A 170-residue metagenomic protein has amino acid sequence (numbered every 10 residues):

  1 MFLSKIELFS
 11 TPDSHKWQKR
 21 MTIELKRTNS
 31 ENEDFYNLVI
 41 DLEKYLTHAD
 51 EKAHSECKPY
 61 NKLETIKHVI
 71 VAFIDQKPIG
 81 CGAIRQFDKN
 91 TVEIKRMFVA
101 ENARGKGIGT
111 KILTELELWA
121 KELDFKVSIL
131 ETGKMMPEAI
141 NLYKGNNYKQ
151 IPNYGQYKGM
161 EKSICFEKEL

Functional and structural regions predicted by a protein language model:
M1-E33: Conserved N-terminal entry element of GNAT/NAT acetyltransferase domains
T22-K95, A100-E101, L113, N153-Q156 (+1 more regions): Acetyl-CoA-dependent GNAT
S30, I129-K134, I140, K144-C165: Conserved catalytic-core motifs of GNAT/GCN5-like acyltransferases
C81, T110, T132: Ser/Thr-centric signal marking residues that sit in or immediately flank functional binding/regulatory motifs
V99, G105-L118, G145: Conserved acetyl-CoA-binding loop-helix of GNAT-fold acetyltransferases
L113, A120-T132: Conserved GNAT acetyl-CoA-binding A-motif
